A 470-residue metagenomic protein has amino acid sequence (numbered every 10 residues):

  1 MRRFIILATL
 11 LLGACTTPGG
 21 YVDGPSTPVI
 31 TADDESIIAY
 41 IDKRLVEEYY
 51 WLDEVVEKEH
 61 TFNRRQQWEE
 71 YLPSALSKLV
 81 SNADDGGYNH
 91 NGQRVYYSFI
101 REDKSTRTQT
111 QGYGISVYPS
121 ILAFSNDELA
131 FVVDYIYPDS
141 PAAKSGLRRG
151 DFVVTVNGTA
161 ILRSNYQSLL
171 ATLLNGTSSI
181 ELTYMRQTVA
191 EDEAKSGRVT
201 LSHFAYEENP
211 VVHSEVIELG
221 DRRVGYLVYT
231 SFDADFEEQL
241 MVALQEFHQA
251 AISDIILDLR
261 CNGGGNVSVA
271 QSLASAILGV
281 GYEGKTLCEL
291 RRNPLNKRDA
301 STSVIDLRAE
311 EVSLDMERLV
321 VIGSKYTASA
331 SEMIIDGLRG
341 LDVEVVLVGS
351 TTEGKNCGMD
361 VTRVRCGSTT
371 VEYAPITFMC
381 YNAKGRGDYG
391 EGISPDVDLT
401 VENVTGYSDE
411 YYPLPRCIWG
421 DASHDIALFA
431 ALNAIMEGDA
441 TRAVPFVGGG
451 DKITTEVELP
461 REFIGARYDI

Functional and structural regions predicted by a protein language model:
M1-F4: Positively charged n-region of N-terminal signal peptides that target proteins for export
L7-E35: Bacterial Sec-dependent N-terminal signal peptides
D33-A130, S179-H213: Extended, small/polar residue-biased N-terminal targeting/export presequences and adjacent propeptide/linker tracts
E48, L122-F124, D139-P141, T159-I161 (+8 more regions): Solvent-exposed loop/turn segments at secondary-structure junctions within structured extracellular/periplasmic domains
T108-T155, T159-L162, Y226, D233-Q239: PDZ/PDZ-like domain segments forming the peptide/carboxylate-binding groove, activating on the N-terminal beta-strands
T110-G114, E128-A130, R148, T177-S179 (+5 more regions): Extracytoplasmic
T155-I252, L307: C-terminal, low-ordered peptide segments at domain boundaries
G225-L227, F236-V242, E246-F247, I252-D254 (+1 more regions): C-terminal "post-core" interaction segments
